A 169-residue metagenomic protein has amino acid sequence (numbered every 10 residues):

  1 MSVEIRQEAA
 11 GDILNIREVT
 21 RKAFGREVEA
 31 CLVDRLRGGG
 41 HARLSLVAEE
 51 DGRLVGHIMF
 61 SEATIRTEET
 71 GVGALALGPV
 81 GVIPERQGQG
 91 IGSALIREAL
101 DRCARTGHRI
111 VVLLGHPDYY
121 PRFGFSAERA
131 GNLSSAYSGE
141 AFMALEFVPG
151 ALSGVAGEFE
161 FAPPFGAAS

Functional and structural regions predicted by a protein language model:
M1-V33, G39-V55, A74, P149-S169: Short amphipathic alpha-helix that is part of the acyltransferase structural core
E8, G115-H116: Conserved acidic functional residues
G25, H108, F123-G131: Conserved acetyl-CoA-binding loop of GNAT-fold acetyltransferases
E62-I65, L114, S126-V148: Conserved catalytic-core motifs of GNAT/GCN5-like acyltransferases
G71-P84: Conserved acetyl-CoA binding element of GNAT-fold acetyltransferases
V82, G88-D101, L113: Conserved acetyl-CoA-binding loop-helix of GNAT-fold acetyltransferases
L100-G115, E128: Conserved GNAT acetyl-CoA-binding A-motif
